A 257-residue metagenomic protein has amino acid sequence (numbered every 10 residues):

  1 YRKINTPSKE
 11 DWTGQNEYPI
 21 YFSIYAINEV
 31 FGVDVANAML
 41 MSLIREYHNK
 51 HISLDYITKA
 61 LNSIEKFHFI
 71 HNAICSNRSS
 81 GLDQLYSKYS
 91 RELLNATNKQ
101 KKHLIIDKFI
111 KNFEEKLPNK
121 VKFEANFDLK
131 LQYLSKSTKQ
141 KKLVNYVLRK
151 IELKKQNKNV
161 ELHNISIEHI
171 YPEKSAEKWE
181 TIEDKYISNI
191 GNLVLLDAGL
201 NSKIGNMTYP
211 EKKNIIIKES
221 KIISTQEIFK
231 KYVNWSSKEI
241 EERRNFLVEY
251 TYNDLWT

Functional and structural regions predicted by a protein language model:
Y1-K142: A cross-family structural signal marking well-folded subdomains
N5-S8, I44-H48, H68, I151-K155 (+2 more regions): Structural motif corresponding to the C-terminal cap of alpha-helices
M41-I44, T58-L61, E65, I187 (+4 more regions): Short, well-ordered alpha-helical packing segments
E46, F67, E173, L196 (+3 more regions): Hydrophobic alpha-helical segments
E46-I52, I74, K154-V160, K203 (+1 more regions): Secondary-structure transition/capping motifs at alpha-helix termini and the adjoining loop/turn into the next element
N95, K99-N234, E239-R243: Betabetaalpha-Me/HNH-type nuclease active-site subdomain
S237-T257: Acidic, carboxylate-rich catalytic segments that either coordinate divalent cations
